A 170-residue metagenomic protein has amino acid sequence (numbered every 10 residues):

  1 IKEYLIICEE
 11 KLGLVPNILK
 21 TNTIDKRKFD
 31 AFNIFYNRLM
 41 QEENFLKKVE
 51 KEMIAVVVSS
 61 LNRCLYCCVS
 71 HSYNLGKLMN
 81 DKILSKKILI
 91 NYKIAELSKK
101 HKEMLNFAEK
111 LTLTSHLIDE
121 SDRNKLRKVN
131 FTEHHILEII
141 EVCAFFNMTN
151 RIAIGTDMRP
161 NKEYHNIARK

Functional and structural regions predicted by a protein language model:
I1-K170: Hydrophobic alpha-helical segments
